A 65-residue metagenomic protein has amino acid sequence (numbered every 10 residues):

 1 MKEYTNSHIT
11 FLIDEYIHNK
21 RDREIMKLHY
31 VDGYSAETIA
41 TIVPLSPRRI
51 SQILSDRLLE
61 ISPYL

Functional and structural regions predicted by a protein language model:
M1, E37: General nucleic-acid-binding
K2-R21: Short, Lys/Arg-enriched anionic-surface-contact patches
H18-D32: Short amphipathic alpha helix immediately N-terminal
T38-V43: Short alpha-helical "recognition helix" segments of helix-turn-helix
R48: Key DNA-contact positions within bacterial/archaeal DNA-binding proteins
S55-L65: C-terminal flanking helix
